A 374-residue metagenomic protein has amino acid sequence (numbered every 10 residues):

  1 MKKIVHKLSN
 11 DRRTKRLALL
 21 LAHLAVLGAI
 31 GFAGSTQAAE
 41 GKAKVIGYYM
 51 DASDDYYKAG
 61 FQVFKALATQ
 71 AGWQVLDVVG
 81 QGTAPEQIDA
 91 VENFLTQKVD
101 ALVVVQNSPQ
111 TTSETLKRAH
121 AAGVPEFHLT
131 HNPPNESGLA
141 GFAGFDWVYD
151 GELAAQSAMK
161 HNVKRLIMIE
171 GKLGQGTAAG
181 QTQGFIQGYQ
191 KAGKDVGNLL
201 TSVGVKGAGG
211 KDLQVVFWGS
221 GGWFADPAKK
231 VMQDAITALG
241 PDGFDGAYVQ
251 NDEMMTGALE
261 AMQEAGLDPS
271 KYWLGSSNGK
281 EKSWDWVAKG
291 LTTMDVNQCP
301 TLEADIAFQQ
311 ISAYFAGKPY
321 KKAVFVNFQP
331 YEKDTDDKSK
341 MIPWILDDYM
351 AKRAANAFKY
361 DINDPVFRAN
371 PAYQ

Functional and structural regions predicted by a protein language model:
M1-K3, A29-F32: Short intrinsically disordered, low-complexity coil segments enriched in acidic
K2-R13, T36-Q374: A residue-level marker of the well-folded mature domains of exported/periplasmic proteins
R13-L21: N-terminal export leaders
L20-G31: Bacterial N-terminal signal peptides
